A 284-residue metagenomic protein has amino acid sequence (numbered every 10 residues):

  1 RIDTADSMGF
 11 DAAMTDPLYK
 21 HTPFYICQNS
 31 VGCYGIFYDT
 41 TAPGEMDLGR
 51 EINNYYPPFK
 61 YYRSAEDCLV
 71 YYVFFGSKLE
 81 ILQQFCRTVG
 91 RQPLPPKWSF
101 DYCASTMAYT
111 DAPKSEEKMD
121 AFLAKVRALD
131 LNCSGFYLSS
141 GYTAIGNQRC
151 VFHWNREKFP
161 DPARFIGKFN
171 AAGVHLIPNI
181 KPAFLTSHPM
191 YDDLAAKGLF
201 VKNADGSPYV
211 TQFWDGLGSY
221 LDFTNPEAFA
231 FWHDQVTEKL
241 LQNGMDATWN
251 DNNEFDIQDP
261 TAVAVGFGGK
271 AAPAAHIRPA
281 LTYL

Functional and structural regions predicted by a protein language model:
R1-L284: Catalytic-domain carbohydrate-binding cleft regions of carbohydrate-active enzymes
